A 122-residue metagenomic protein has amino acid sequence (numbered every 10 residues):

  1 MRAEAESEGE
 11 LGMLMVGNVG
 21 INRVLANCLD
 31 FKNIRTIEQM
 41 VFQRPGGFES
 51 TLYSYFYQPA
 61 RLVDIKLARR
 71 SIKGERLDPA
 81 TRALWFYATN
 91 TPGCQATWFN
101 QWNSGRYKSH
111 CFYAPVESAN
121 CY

Functional and structural regions predicted by a protein language model:
M1-Y122: Bacterial extracytoplasmic/cell-wall-associated proteins, especially those involved in peptidoglycan
